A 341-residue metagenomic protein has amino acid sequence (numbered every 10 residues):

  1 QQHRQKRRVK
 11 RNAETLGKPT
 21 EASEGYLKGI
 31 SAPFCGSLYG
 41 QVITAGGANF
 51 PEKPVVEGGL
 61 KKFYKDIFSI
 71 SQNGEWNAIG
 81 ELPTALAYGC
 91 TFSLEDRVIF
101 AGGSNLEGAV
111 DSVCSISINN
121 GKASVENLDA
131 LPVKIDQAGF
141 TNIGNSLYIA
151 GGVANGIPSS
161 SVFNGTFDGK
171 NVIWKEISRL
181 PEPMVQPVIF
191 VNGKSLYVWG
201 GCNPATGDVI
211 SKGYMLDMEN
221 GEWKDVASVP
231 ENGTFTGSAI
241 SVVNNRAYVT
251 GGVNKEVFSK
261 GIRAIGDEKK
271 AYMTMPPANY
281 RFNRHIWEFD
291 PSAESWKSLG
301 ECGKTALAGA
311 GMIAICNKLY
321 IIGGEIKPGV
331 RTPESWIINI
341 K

Functional and structural regions predicted by a protein language model:
Q1-K341: Kelch-like beta-propeller repeat domains
